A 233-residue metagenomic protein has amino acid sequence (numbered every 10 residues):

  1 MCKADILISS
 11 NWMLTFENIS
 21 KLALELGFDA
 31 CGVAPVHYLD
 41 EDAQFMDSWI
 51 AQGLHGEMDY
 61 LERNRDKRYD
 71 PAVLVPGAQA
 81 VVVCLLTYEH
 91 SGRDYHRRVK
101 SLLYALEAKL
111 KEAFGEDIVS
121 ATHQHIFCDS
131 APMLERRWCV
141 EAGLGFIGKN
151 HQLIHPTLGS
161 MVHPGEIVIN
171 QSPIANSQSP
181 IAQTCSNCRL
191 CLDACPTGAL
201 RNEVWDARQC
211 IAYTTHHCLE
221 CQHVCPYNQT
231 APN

Functional and structural regions predicted by a protein language model:
W12-T184, A212: Auxiliary alpha/beta "docking" domains used to position bulky ligands
Y38, L190-N233: Iron-sulfur cluster-binding cysteine motifs and their immediate structural context in ferredoxin-like electron-transfer
N187: SIR2/sirtuin NAD+-dependent deacylase catalytic core
